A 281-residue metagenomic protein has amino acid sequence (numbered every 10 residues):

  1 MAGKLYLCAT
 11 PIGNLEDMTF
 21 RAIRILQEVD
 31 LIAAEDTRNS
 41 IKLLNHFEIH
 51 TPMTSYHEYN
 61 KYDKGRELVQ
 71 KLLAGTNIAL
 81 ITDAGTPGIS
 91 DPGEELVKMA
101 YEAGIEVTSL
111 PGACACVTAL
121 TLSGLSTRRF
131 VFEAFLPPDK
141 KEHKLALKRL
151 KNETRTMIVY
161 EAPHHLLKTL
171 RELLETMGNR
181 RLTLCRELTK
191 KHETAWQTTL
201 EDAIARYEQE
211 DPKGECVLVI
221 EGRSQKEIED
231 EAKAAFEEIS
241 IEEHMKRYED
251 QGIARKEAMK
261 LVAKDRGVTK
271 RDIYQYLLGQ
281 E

Functional and structural regions predicted by a protein language model:
M1-Y59: Glycine-rich, flexible N-terminal cofactor/catalytic loop recognition
A2, T156, P163-E281: A contiguous loop/helix-start segment that scaffolds small-molecule binding in enzyme catalytic cores
G3-L5, G75-A79, R155-T156: Loop/turn-to-beta-strand initiation segments
I12-G13, D83-P87, P163-H165, R223-Q225: Short glycine-rich anion-binding loops that position phosphate/pyrophosphate groups of nucleotides and phosphorylated
L26-I32, G104-T108, T156-M157: Short active-site oxyanion
Y56-Y62, L136-D139: Conserved helicase motor
P92-E94, R255: Glycine-centered tight-turn and secondary-structure capping sites
E95-E153: Class I SAM-dependent methyltransferase SAM-binding "motif I" and its flanking Rossmann-like core
